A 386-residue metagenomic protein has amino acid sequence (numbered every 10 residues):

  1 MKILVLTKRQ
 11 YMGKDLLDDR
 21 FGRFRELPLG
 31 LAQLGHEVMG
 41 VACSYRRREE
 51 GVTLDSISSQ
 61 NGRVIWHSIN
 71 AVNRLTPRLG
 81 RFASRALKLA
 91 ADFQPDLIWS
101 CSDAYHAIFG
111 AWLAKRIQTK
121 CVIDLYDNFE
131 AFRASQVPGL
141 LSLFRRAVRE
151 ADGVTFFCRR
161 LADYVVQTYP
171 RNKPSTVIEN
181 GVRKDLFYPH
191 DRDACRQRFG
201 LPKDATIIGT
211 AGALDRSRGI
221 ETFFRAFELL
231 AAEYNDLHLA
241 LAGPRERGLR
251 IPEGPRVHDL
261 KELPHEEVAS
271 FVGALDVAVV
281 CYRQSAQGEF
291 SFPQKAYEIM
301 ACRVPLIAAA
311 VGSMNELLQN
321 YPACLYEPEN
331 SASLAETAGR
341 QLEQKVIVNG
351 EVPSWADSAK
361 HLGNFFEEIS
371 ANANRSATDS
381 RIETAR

Functional and structural regions predicted by a protein language model:
M1-V52, E228-A232, A385-R386: N-terminal subdomain of nucleotide-sugar transferases
D15, R218, P264-F271, D276-M300 (+1 more regions): Nucleotide-sugar-dependent
E26-L29, S84-K88, I108-W112, R116 (+1 more regions): Membrane-proximal helix-turn-helix segments that form the acceptor-binding/catalytic region of lipid-linked
R47-E49, L79-S84, L97-I117, I123 (+2 more regions): An aromatic- and histidine-rich active-site surface loop
R160, G181: Carbohydrate-associated surface elements
G243-G273, V277: Nucleotide-activated donor-binding/catalytic signature segment of Leloir-type glycosyltransferases, i.e., the conserved
N320, C324-S331, R340-E343: Conserved acidic donor-binding segment of nucleotide-sugar-dependent glycosyltransferases
L342-A373: A charged, aromatic-enriched C-terminal amphipathic alpha-helix characteristic of glycosyltransferases across folds
